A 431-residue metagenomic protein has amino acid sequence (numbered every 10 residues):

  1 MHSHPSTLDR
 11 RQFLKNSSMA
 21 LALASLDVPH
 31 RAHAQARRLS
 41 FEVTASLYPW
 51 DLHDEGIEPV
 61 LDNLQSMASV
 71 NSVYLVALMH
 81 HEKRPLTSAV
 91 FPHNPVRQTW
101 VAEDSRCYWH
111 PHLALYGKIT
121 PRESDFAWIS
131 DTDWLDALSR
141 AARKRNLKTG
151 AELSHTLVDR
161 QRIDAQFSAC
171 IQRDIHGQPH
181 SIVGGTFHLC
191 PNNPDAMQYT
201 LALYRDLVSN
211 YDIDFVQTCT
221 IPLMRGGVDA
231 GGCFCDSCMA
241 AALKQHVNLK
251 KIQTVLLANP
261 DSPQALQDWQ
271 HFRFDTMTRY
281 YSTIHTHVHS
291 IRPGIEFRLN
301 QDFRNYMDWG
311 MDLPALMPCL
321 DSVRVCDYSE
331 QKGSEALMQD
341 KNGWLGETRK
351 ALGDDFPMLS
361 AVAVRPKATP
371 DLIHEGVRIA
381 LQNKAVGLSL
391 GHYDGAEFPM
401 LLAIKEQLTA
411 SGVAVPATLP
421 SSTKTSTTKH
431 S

Functional and structural regions predicted by a protein language model:
H2-L21: N-terminal secretory signal peptides and thylakoid transit peptides that target proteins across membranes
L47, P121-R122, G150-D206: Active-site-adjacent "subsite" loops/lids of carbohydrate-active enzymes
P59-K83, S322, N383-A385: Catalytic domains of carbohydrate-active enzymes, especially glycoside hydrolases
V70-I129: Aromatic-lined carbohydrate-binding/catalytic grooves of carbohydrate-active enzymes
R84-R106, L157-I182, C219-A258: Aromatic- and acidic-residue-enriched segments that line the glycan-binding/catalytic groove of carbohydrate-active
G150-V158, Q217-I221, H271-D308, P357-R365: Aromatic-lined carbohydrate-recognition surfaces of secreted/lumenal glycan-active proteins
D159-Q161, G226, E296-G333: Substrate-binding cleft/loops of secretory-pathway carbohydrate-active enzymes
D327-E330, S334-A336, V362-L419: Substrate-binding cleft of secreted/luminal carbohydrate-active enzymes
